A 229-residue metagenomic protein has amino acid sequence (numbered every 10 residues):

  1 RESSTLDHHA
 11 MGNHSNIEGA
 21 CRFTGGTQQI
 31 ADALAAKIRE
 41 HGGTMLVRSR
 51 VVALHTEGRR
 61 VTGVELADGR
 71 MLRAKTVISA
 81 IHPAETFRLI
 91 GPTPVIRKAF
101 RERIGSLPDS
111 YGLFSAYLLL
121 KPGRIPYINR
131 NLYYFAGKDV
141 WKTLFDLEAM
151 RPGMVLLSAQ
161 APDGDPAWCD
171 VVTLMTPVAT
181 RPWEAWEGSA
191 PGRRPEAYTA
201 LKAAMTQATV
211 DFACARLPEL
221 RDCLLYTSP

Functional and structural regions predicted by a protein language model:
R1-S4: Rossmann-like flavin
A10-I17, A190: Short glycine/proline-rich turn/loop motifs
H14-A53: Helical element adjacent to the flavin cofactor pocket in flavoenzyme catalytic cores
R22, V52-A167: Mid-domain catalytic core of redox enzymes that form a hydrophobic substrate pocket/lid adjacent to a catalytic redox
A33, K37, H41, A80 (+4 more regions): Generic, well-ordered alpha-helical scaffold segments in large soluble proteins
A167-C223: C-terminal catalytic lobe of FAD-dependent flavoproteins
Y226-P229: Conserved small/polar residues in nucleotide/adenosyl-binding loops
